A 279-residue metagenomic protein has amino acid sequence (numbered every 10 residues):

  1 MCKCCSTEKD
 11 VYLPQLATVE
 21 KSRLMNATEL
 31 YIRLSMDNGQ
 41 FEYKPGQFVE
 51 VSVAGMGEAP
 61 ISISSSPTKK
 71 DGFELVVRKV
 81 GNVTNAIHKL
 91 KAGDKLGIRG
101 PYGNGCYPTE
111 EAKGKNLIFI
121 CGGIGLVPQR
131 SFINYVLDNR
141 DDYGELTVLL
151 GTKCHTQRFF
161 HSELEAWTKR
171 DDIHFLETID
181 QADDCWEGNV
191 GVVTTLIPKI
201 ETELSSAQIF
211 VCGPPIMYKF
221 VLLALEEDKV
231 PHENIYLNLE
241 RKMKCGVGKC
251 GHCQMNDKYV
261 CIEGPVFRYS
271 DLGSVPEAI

Functional and structural regions predicted by a protein language model:
K3-D94, K153-C154: Ferredoxin-reductase
K3-S6, I216, E240-P265: Local cysteine-cluster metal-coordination motifs and their immediate loop/turn environment, predominantly Fe-S cluster
N82-K244: FNR/FR-type flavoprotein reductase catalytic core
I120, F267-I279: Short microdomains enriched in Cys/His and/or Lys/Arg
